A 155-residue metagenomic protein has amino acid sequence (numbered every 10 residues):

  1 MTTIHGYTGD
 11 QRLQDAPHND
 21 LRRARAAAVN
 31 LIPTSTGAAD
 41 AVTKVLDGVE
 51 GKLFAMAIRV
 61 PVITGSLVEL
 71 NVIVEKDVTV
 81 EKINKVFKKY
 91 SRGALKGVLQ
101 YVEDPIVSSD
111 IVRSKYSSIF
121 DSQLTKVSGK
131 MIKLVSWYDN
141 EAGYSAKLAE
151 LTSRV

Functional and structural regions predicted by a protein language model:
T2-I132: C-terminal substrate-binding/catalytic lobe of Rossmann-fold NAD(P)-dependent oxidoreductases
R59-I63, W137-Y144: Glycine-rich phosphate/pyrophosphate-binding beta-alpha loops
A146-V155: Internal hydrophobic alpha-helix adjacent to the cofactor/substrate pocket in enzyme cavities
